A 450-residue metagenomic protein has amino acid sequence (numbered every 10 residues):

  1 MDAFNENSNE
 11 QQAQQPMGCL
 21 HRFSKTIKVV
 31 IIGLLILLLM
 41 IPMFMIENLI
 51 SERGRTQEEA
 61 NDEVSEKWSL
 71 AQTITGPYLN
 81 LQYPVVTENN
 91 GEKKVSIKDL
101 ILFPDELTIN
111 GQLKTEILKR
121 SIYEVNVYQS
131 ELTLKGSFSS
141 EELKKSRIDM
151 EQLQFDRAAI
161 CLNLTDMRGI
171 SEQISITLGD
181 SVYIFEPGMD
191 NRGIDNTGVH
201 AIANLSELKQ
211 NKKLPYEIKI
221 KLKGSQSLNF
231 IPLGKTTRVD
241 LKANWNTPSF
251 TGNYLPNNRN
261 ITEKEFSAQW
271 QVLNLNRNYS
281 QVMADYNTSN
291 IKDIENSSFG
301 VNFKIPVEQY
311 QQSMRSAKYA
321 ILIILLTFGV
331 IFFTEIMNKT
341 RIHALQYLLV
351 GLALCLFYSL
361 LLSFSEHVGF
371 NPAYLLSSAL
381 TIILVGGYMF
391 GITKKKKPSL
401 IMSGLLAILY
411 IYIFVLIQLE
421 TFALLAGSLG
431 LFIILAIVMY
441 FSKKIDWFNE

Functional and structural regions predicted by a protein language model:
M1-H21: N-terminal Lys/Arg-rich, disordered targeting/topogenic segments
H21-N48: Hydrophobic alpha-helical transmembrane signal-anchor segments
S24, D293-I324, H343: Cytosolic-side membrane-insertion boundary helix
M43-I46, P306-S316, V415, L419: Glycine- and acidic
M45-A71: Alpha-helical transmembrane signal-anchor/signal-peptide segments
S65-N90: Short extracytoplasmic
E66, N90-S297: Soluble non-transmembrane domains of integral membrane proteins
I321-E450: Generic detector of multi-pass transmembrane helix bundles and their immediately adjacent loops in polytopic membrane
